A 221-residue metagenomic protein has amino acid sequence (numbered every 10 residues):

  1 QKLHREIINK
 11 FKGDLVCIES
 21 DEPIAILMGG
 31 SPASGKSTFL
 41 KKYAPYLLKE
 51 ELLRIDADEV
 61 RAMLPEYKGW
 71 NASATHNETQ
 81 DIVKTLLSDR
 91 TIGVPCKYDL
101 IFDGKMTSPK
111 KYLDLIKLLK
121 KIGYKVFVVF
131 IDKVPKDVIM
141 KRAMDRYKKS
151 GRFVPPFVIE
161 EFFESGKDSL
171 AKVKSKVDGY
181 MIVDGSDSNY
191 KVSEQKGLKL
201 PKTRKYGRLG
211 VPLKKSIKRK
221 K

Functional and structural regions predicted by a protein language model:
Q1-C17: N-terminal pre-Walker A segment at the start of P-loop NTPase domains
L15-E22, I92-P95: Phosphate-binding P-loop
S31-P32: The conserved Walker
G35-K36: Conserved glycine(s) of the Walker
F39: Hydrophobic positions on the alpha1 helix immediately C-terminal to the Walker A/P-loop
K49-L118, I122: Conserved nucleotide-sensing/catalytic segment adjacent to the nucleotide-binding pocket in NTP-handling enzymes
K120-A143: Conserved phosphate-donor/acceptor-positioning beta-strand/loop module used by diverse small-molecule
K141-K221: Conserved GTP-binding G-domain of TRAFAC-class P-loop NTPases and closely related GTPase folds
